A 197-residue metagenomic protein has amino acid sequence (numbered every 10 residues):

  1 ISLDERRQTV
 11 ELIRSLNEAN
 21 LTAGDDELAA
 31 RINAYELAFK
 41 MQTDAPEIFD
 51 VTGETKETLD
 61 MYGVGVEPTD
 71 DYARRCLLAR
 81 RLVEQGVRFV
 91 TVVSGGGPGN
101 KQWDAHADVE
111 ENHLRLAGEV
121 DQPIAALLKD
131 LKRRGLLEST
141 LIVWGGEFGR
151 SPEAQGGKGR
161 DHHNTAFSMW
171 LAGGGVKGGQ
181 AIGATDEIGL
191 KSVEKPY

Functional and structural regions predicted by a protein language model:
I1-Y197: Ligand-binding pockets and gating/stacking loops
